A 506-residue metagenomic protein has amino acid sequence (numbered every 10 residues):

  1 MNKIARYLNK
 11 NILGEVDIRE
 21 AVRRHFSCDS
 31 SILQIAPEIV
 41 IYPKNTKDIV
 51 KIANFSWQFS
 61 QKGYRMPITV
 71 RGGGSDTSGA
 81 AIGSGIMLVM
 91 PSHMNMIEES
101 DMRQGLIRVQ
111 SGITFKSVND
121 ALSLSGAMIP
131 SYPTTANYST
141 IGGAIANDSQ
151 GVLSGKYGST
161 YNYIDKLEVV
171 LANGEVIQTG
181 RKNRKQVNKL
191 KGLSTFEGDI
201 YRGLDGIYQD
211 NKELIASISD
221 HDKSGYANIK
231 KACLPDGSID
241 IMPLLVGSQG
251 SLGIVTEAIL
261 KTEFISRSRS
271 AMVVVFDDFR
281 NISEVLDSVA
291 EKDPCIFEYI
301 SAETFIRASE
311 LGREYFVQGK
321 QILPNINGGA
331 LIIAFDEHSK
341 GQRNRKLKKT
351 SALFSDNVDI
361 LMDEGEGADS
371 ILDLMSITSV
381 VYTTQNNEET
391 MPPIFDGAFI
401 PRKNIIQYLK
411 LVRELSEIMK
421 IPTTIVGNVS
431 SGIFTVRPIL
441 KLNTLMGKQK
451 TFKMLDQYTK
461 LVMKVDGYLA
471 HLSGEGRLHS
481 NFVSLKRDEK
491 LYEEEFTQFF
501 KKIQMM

Functional and structural regions predicted by a protein language model:
M1-W57, Q61-M66, G73-G105, Y157 (+5 more regions): N-terminal flexible segment immediately upstream of the FAD-binding catalytic core in FAD-dependent oxidoreductases
L8, G74, G143, G174 (+8 more regions): Conserved structural-core and active-site-/substrate-pathway-adjacent residues in large, well-folded domains of enzymes
L8, H25, S31-Y64, I68 (+7 more regions): N-terminal glycine-rich flavin-associated loop
R24-F26, D48, S75-S78, F115-S117 (+13 more regions): Flexible loop/turn segments at secondary-structure boundaries
S31, A144-A146, S154-Y157, I164-L374: C-terminal substrate-binding/cap subdomain adjacent to the FAD-binding core in PCMH-type and related FAD-linked
K51-I68, L122-S139, G225-L245, I371-L374 (+3 more regions): Short, hydrophobic/aliphatic alpha-helical segments
G74-T77, A144-L153, S238-L260, G427-I433 (+3 more regions): Conserved phosphate/anionic-ligand binding catalytic regions in large, soluble enzymes, centered on
S111, F115-K116, D120-S123, T135 (+9 more regions): Phosphate/diphosphate-binding loops
